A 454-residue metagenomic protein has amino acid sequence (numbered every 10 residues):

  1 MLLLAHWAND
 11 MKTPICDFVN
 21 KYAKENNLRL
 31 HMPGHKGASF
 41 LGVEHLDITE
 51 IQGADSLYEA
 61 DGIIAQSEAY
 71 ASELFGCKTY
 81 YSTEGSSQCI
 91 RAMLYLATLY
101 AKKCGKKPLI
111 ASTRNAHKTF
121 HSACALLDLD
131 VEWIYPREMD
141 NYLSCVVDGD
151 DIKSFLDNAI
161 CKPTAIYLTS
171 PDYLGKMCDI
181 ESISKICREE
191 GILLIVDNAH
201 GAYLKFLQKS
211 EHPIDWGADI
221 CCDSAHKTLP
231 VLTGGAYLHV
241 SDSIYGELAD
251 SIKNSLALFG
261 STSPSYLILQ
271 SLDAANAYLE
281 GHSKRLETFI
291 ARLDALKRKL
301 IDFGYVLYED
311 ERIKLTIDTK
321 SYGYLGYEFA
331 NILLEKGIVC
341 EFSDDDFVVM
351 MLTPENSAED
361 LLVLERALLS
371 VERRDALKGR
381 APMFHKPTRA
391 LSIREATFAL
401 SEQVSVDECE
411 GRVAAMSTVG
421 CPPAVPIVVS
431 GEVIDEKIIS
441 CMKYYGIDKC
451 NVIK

Functional and structural regions predicted by a protein language model:
L4-G62: N-terminal "arm"/small-domain region of PLP-dependent enzymes with the aminotransferase-like
A8, K12-N20, E59, E84-V306: Conserved PLP-enzyme active-site core in the AAT-like
G37, Y173, K227-T228, S243-Y245 (+4 more regions): Short, glycine-/Ser/Thr-/acidic-enriched flexible segments
E44-Q88: Conserved N-terminal alpha-helix of the aminotransferase class I/II PLP-enzyme fold
K106, R298-S430, C441-I447: Conserved C-terminal alpha-helix-loop-beta "cap" of PLP-dependent enzymes that closes/shapes the active-site mouth
E436-K454: C-terminal structured interaction module
